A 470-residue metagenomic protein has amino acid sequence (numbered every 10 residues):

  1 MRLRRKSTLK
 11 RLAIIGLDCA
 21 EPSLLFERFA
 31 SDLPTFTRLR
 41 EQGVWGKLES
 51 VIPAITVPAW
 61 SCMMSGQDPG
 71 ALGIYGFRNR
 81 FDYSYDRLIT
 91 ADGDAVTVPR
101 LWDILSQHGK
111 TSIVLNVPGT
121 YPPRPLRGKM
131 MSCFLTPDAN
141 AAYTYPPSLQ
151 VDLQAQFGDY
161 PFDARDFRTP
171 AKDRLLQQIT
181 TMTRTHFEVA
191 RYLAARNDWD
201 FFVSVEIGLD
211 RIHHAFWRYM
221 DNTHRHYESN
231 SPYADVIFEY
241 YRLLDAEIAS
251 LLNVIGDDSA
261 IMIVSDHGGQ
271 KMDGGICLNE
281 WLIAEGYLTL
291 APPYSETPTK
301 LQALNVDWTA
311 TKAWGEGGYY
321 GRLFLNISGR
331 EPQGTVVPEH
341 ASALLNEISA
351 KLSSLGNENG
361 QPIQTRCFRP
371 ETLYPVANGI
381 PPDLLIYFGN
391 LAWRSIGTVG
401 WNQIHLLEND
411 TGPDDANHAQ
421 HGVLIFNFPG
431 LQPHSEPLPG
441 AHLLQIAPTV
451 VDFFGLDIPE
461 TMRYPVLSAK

Functional and structural regions predicted by a protein language model:
L3-T8, L17, L24, S31 (+7 more regions): Secreted, luminal/periplasmic, and some membrane-associated catalytic domains that remodel anionic oxygen-ester
R5-K6, L176-F202, I212, R218-I263 (+2 more regions): A long, amphipathic alpha-helix that forms part of the scaffold/cap immediately adjacent to metal-dependent active
L9, P22-W199, I207-H214, I446 (+1 more regions): Active-site-proximal alpha/beta segments of enzymes that process anionic O-linked groups
I14, F201-V205, M262, I425: Structural motif
E21, A171-L176, H226-V236, P429-S435: Glycine- and acidic
T35, E347-S354, V423, Q445-F453: Generic recognition of well-ordered alpha-helical segments
F388-A447: Low-complexity, glycine/alanine/valine/leucine- and proline-rich hydrophobic stretches
Q420-G422, L456-K470: C-terminal beta-strand edge segments of enzyme domains
